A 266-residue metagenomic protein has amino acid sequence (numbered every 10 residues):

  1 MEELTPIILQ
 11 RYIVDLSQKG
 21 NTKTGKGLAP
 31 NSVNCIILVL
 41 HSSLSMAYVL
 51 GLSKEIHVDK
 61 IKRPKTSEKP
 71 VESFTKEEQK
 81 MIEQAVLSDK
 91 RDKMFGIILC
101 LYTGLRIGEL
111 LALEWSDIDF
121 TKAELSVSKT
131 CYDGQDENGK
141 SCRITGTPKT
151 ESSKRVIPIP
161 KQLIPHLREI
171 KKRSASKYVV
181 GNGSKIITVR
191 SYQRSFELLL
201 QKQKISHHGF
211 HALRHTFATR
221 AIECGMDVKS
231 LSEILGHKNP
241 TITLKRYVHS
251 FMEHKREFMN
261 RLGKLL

Functional and structural regions predicted by a protein language model:
M1-L52, E68, I186-S191, S206-G209: N-terminal core-binding DNA-recognition domain of tyrosine site-specific recombinases/integrases
K26-P30, N34, V49-E55, D59-L113 (+3 more regions): Basic, Lys/Arg- and aromatic-enriched nucleic-acid-binding interface segment
N31, V49, I98, Y102-E109 (+4 more regions): C-terminal catalytic core of tyrosine-transesterase DNA break-rejoin enzymes
K69, S73, C131, I164 (+1 more regions): Catalytic-site neighborhood detector that most strongly recognizes the C-terminal catalytic loop/helix of tyrosine
V71, V86-S88, I144-K154, V180-I187 (+2 more regions): Short, contiguous acidic/charged loop-to-helix segments that flank catalytic cores in large enzymes
M81-A85, D136-R143, C224, K245 (+1 more regions): DNA/chromatin major-groove-contacting recognition/catalytic segments
A112-E169: Conserved tyrosine-mediated DNA breakage-rejoining catalytic core shared by Y-recombinases
P160-S206: Active-site/catalytic core of tyrosine-dependent DNA strand-transfer enzymes
